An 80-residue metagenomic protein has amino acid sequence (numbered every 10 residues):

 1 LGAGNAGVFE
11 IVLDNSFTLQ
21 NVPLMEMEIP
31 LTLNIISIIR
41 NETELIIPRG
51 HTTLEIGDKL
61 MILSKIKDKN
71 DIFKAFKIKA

Functional and structural regions predicted by a protein language model:
L1-F9: Long, charged amphipathic helices and adjacent flexible linkers at domain junctions
E10-I78: Cytosolic Rossmann-like ligand/nucleotide-binding regulatory domains
